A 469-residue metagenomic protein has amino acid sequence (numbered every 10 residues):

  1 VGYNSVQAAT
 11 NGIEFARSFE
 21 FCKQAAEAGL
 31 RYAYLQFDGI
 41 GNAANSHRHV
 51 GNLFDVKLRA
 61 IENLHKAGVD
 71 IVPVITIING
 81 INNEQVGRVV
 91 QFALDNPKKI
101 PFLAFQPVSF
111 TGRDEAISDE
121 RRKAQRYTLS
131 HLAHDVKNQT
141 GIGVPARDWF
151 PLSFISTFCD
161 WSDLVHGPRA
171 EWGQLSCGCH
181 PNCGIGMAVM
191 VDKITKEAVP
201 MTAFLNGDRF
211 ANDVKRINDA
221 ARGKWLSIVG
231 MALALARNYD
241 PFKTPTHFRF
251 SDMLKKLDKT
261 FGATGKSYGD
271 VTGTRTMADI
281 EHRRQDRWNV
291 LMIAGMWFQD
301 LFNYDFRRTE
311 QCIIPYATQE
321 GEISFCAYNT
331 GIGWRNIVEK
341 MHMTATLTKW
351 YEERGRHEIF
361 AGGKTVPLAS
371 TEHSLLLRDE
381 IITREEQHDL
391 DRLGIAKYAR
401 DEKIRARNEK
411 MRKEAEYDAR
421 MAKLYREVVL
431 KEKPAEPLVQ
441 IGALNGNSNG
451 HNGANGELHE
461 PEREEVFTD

Functional and structural regions predicted by a protein language model:
V1-P107: Radical SAM/AdoMet-radical enzyme domain recognition
S18, E115, E320: Short glycine-/acidic-enriched loop or helix-start segments at secondary-structure transitions that form or flank
I40, I78-G80, F110, G321 (+1 more regions): Short, solvent-exposed loop/turn segments at secondary-structure junctions
K66-I280, Q285, D418-A419, K423-V428 (+2 more regions): Radical SAM enzyme [4Fe-4S]-AdoMet core and its adjacent flexible, acidic and glycine-rich loops/tails across
T260-M411, A415, A419-R426, K431: C-terminal target-recognition/interaction regions appended to catalytic cores
I441, N445-N455, H459: Asparagine/serine/threonine-enriched low-complexity, disordered tracts, especially those forming N-linked glycosylation
